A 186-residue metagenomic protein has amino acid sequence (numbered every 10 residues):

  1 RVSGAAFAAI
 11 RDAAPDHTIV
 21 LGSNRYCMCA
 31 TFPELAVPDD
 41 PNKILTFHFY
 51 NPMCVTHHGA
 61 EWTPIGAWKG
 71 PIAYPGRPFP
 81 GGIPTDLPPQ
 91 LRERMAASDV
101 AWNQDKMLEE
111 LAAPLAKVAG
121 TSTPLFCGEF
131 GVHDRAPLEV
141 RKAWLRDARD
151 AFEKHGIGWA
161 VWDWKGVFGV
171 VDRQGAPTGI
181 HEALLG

Functional and structural regions predicted by a protein language model:
R1-A101, A112-V132, K154-I157: Active-site region of glycoside hydrolase catalytic domains
S3, M107, L111, R141 (+1 more regions): Aromatic/hydrophobic pocket-lining residues that form the small-molecule binding cavity in soluble enzyme cores
R25-C29, M53, N103-M107, H133-K142 (+1 more regions): Acidic-and-aromatic substrate-binding clefts and catalytic sites of carbohydrate-active enzymes
Q90, K106, G179-I180: Exposed alpha-helical structural elements
A136-G186: Aromatic-rich peripheral "rim/lid" segments of glycoside hydrolase catalytic domains that contact and position glycan
